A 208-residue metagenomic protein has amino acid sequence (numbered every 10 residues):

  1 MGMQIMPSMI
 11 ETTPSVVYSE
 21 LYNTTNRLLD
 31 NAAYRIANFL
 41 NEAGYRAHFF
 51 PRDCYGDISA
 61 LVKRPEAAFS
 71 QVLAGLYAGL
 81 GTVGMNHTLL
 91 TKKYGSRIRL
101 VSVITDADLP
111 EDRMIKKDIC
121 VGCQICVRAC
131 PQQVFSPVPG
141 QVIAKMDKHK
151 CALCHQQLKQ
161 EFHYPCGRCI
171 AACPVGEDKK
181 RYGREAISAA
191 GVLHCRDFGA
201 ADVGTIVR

Functional and structural regions predicted by a protein language model:
M1-N23, L29: Non-catalytic, usually N-terminal nucleic-acid engagement modules in DNA/RNA processing proteins
Y18-A200, G204: Catalytic cores of enzyme domains
